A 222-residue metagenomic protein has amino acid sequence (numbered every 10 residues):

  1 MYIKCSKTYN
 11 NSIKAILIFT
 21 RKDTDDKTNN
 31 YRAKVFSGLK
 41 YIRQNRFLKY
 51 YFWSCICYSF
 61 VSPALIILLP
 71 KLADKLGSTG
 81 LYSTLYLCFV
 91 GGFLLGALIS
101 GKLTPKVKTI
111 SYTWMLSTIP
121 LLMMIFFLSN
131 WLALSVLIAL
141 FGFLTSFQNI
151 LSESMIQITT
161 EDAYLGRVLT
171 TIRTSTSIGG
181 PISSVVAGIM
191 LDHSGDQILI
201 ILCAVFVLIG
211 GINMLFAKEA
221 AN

Functional and structural regions predicted by a protein language model:
M1, K7, K40-A97: A single, central transmembrane helix in multi-pass transporters
I3-N30, L215-N222: Helix-loop junctions on the cytosolic side of multi-pass membrane transporters, especially the intracellular loop
I3-S6, I13, S37, S152 (+2 more regions): Residue-level micro-sites within transmembrane alpha helices that shape and flank functional polar/acidic positions
T20-F52: Juxtamembrane intracellular "pre-TM" segments in multi-pass secondary transporters
L69-N222: C-terminal transmembrane bundle of multi-pass solute transporters/carriers
